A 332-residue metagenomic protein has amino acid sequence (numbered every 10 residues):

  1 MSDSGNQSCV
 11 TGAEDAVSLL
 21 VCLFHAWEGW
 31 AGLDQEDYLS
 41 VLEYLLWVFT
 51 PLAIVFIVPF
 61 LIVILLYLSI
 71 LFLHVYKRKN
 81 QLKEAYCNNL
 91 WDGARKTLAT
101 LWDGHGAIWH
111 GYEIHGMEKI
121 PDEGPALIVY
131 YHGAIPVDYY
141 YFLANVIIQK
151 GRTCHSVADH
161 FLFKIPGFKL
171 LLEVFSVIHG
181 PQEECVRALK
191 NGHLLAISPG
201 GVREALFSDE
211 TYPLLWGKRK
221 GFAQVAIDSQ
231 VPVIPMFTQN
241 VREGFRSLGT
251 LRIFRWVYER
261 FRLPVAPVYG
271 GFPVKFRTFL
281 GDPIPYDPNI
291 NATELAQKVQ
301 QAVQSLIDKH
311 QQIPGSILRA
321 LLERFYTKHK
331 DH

Functional and structural regions predicted by a protein language model:
S2-L73, R187-H332: Non-catalytic C-terminal accessory region of glycerolipid acyltransferases and related lyso-lipid remodeling enzymes
S2-N145, K150-S176, G180-E183, D308-K309 (+1 more regions): Membrane-anchoring hydrophobic helices of lipid-metabolizing enzymes
